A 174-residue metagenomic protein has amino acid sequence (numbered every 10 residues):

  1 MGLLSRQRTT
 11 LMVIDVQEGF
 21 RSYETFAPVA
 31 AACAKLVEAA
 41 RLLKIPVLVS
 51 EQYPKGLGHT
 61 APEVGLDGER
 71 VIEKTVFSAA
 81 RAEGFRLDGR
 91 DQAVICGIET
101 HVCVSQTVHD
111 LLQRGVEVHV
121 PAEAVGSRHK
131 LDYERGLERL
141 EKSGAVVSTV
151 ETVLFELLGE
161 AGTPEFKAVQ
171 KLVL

Functional and structural regions predicted by a protein language model:
M1-T10, L42-L43, K55-L174: Active-site-adjacent betaalpha module
R6-T9, Y23-P54: A short alpha/beta connector and helix-capping loop motif
M12-I14: Short hydrophobic beta-strand that contains or immediately precedes a catalytic carboxylate
Q17-F20: A short, flexible beta-alpha/helix-coil linker loop
